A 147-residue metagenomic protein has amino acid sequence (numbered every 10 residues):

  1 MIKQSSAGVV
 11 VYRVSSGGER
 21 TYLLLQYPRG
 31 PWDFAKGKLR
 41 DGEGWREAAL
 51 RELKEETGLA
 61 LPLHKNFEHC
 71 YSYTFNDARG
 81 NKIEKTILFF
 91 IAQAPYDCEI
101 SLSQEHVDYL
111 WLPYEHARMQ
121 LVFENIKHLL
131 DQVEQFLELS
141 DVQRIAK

Functional and structural regions predicted by a protein language model:
M1-Y22: Conserved N-terminal beta-strand and adjoining loop/helix that marks the start of the Nudix/MutT-like hydrolase domain
S5-A7, R20, K85-L88, V107: Change "...and in nucleic-acid phosphodiester-cleaving endonucleases..." to "...and in nucleic-acid processing enzymes
V11-R13, Q26, Q93-A94: Residue-level signal for short segments within beta-strands and strand-turn junctions of well-structured beta-sheet
G17-A60: Conserved Nudix-box catalytic region and its N-terminal flanking loop in Nudix hydrolases and closely related
D33, E84, W111: Short aromatic/basic micro-patch
G58-C98: Active-site segment of metal-dependent pyrophosphate-handling enzymes, primarily the Nudix hydrolase catalytic core
A60, R79, N125, L129-L137: Preference for well-ordered, secondary-structure-rich cores of eukaryotic proteins
F89, Q93, I100-D131: NUDIX/MutT-family hydrolases
